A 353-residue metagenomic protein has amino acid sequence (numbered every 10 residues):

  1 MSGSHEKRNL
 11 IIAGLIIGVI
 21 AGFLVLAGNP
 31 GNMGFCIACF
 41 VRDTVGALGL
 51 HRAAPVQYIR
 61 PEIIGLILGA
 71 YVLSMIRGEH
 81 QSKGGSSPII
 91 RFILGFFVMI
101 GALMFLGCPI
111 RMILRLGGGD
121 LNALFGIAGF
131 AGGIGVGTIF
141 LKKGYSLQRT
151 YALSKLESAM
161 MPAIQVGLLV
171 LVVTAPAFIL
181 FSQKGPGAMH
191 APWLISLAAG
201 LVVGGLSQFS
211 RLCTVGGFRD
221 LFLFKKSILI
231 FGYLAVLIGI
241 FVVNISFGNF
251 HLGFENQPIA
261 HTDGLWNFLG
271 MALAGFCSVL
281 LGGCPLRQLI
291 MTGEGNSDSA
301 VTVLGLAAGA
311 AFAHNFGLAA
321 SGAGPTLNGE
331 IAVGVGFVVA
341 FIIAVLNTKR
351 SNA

Functional and structural regions predicted by a protein language model:
M1-A353: Membrane-interfacial helix-loop segments of redox and metal-homeostasis proteins, especially TM-loop-TM junctions
